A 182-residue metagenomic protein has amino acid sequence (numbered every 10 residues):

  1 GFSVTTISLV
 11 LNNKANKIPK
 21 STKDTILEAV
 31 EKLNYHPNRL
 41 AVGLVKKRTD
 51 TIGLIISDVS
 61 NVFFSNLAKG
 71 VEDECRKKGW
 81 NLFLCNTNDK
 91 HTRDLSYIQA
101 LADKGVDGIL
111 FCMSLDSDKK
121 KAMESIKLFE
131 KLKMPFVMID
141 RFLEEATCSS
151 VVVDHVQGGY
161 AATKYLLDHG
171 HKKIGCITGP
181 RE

Functional and structural regions predicted by a protein language model:
G1-T49: N-terminal helix-turn-helix DNA-binding module of bacterial transcription factors
V4-L9, V45-S60, K173-P180: Short beta-strand segments enriched in small/hydrophobic residues
S8, A29, A41, G53 (+2 more regions): Small-residue (primarily alanine) positions within well-ordered alpha-helices, especially packing/interaction faces
V10-N13, D116, L143-E145, P180-R181: A short, flexible beta-alpha/helix-coil linker loop
K47-K164, D168: Alpha-helical recognition/docking segments in bacterial nutrient-uptake and carbohydrate-utilization systems
Y160-E182: An alpha-beta-alpha
